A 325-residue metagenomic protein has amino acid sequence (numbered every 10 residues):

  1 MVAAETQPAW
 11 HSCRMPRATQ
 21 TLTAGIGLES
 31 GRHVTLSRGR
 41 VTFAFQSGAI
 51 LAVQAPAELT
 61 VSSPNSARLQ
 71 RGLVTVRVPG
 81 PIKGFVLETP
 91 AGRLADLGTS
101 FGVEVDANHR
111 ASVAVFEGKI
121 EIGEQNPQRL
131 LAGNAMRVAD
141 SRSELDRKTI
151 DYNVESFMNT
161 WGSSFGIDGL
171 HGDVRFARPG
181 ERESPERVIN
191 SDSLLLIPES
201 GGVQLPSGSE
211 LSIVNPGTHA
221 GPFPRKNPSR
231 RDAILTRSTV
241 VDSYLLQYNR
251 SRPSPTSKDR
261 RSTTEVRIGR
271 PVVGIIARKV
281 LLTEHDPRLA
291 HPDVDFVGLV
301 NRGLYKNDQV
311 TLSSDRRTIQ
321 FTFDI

Functional and structural regions predicted by a protein language model:
M1-E155: Short acidic/polar, Gly/Pro-enriched loop/turn segments located at secondary-structure boundaries
T21, T35, T42, T60 (+16 more regions): Ser/Thr- (and often Asn-) enriched beta-sheet segments in non-cytosolic proteins
I26-L28, R32, R40, L73 (+15 more regions): Intrinsically disordered, low-complexity regions
G123-N126, S141-D146, R178, N190 (+2 more regions): Serine/threonine-rich low-complexity intrinsically disordered regions
D151-G298: Propeptides and adjacent flexible N-terminal/non-core segments of secreted, proteolytically processed extracellular
N301-I325: Ser/Thr/Pro-rich, low-complexity mucin-like regions that serve as glycosylated stalks/linkers or repetitive adhesive
